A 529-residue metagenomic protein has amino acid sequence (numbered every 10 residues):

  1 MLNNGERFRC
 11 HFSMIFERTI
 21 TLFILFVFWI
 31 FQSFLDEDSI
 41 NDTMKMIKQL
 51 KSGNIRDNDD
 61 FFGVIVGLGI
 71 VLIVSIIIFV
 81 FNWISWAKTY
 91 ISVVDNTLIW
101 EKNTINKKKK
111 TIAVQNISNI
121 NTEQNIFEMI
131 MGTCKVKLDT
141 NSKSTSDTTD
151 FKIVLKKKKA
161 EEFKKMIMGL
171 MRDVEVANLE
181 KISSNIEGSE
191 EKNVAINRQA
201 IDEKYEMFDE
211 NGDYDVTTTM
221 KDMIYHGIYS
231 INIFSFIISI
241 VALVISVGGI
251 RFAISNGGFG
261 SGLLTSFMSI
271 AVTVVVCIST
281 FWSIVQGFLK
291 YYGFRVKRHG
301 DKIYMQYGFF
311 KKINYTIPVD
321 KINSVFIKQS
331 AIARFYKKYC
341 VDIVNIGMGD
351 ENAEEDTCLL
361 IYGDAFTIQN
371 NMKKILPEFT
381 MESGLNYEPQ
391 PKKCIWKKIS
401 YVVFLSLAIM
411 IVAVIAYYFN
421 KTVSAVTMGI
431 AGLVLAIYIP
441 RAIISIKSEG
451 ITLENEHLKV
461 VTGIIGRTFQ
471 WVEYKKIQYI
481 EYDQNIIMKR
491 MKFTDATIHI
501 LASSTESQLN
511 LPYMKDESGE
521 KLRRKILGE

Functional and structural regions predicted by a protein language model:
M1-E529: N-terminal basic, Ser/Thr-rich segments that initiate or prime the first beta/alpha elements at protein or domain
